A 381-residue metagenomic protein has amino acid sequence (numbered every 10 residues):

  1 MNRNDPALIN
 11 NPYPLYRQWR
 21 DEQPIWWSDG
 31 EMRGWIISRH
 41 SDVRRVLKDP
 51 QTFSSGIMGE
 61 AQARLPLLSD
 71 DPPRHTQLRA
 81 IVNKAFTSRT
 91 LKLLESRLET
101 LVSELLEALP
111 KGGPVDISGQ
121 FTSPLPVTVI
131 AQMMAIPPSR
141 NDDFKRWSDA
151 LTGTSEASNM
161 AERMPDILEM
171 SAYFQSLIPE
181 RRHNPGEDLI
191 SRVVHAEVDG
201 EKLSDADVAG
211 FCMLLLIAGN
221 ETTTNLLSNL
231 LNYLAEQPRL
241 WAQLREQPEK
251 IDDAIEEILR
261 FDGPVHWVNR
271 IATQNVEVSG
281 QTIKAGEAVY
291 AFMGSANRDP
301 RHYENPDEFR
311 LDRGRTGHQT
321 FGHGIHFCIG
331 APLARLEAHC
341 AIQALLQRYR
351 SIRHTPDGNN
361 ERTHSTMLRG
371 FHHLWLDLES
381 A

Functional and structural regions predicted by a protein language model:
M1-A381: Cytochrome P450
